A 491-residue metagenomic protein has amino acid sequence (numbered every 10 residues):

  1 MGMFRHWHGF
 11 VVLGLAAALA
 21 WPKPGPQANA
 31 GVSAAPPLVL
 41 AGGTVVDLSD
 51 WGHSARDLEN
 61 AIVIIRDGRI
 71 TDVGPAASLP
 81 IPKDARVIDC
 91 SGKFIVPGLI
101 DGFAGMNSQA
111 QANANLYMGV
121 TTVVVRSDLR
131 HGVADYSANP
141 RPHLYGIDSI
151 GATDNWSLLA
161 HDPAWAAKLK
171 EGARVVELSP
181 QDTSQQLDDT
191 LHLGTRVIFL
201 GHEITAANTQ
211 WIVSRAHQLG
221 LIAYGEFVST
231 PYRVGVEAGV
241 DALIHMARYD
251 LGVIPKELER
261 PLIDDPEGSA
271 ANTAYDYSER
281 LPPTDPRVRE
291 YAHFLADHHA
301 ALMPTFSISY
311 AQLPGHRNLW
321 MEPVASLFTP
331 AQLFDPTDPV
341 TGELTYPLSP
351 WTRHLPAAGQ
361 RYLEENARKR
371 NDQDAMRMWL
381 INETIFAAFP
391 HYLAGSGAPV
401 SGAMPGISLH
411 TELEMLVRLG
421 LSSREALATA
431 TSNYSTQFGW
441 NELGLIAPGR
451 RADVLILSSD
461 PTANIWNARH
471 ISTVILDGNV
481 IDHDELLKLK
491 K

Functional and structural regions predicted by a protein language model:
H8-L15, L19-P82, T436, S459-W466 (+1 more regions): N-terminal metal-binding scaffold of metallo-dependent hydrolase/deaminase domains
L38-L40, P80-A112, Y117: Replace "His-x-His-based motif
V45-N60, A76, M404-I407, S422-L427 (+1 more regions): Acidic, glycine-enriched loop/beta-strand segments at the rims of small-molecule binding/catalytic pockets
G98-N107, H161-D182: Active-site mouth loops of central-metabolism enzymes
N107-A114, V175-D189, F227-Y232: Short, acidic/polar
A112-A134, R141-S149, H192-I204, I222 (+3 more regions): Divalent metal-dependent hydrolysis catalytic cores, especially in the metallo-beta-lactamase
S137, T209-G220, A296, F386: Surface-exposed amphipathic alpha-helices with a cationic face
Q186-I204, Y249, V253-R418: Active-site neighborhoods of metal-dependent hydrolases
